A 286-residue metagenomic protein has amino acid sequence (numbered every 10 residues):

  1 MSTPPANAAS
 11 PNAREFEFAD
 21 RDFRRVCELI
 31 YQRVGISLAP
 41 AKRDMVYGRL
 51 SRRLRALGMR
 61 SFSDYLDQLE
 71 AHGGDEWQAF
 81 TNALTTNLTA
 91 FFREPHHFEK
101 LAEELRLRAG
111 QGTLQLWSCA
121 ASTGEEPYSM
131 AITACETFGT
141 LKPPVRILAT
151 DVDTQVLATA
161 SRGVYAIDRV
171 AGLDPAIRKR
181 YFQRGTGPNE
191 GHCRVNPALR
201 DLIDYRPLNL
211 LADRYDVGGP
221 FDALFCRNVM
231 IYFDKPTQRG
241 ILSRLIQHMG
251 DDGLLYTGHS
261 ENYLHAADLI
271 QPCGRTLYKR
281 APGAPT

Functional and structural regions predicted by a protein language model:
S2-W117, G258: Conserved AdoMet
A102-R106, A131-C135, I246: A structural alpha-helix within SAM-dependent methyltransferase catalytic domains
G112-E126, R146-L148: Conserved class I S-adenosyl-L-methionine
T123-T140: Conserved SAM-binding loop of SAM-dependent methyltransferases across substrates and taxa, primarily the Class I
T140-F225, V229-G240, N262-L264: Extended basic-aromatic, gly/pro-enriched interface segments that bind polyanionic ligands
A223, Y263-T286: Core SAM-dependent methyltransferase catalytic element
R239-D251: A short glycine-rich, Lys/Arg-flanked "PGG" loop and its adjoining helix->strand segment in the class I
D251-H259: Conserved beta-strand signature within the Rossmann-like core of class I S-adenosyl-L-methionine
